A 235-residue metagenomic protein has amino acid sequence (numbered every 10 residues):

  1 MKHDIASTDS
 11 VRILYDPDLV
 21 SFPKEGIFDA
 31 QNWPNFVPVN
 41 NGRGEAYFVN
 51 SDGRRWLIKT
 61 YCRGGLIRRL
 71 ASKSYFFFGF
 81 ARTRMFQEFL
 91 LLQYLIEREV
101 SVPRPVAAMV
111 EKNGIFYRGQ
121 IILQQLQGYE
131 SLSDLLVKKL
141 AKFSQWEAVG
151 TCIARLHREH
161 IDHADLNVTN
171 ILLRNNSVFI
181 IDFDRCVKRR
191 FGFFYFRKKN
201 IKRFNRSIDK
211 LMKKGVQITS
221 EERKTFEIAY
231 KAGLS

Functional and structural regions predicted by a protein language model:
M1-F36: Juxta-kinase regulatory segment immediately upstream of eukaryotic protein kinase catalytic domains
P23-E130, A154, R158: Conserved ATP-binding subdomain of kinase catalytic cores across diverse folds
T60, Q125, L166, F183-R185: Generic detector of well-ordered alpha-helical packing
S131-L140: AlphaC helix of the protein kinase catalytic domain
S144-R155: Conserved alphaE helix
D162: Conserved catalytic-core element of eukaryotic-like protein kinases
L166-L173: Hydrophobic residue at the +6 position relative to the catalytic HRD Asp in the kinase catalytic loop
V178-S235: C-lobe/activation-segment region of protein kinase-like
